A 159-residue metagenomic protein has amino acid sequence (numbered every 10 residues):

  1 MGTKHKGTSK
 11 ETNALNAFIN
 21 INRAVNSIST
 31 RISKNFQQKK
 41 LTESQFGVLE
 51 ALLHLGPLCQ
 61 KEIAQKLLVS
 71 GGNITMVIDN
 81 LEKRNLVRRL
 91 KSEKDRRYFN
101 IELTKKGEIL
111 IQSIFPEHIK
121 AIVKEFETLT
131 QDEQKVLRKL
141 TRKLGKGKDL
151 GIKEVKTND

Functional and structural regions predicted by a protein language model:
M1-K39: N-terminal leader segment of winged-helix/HTH proteins
K4, S29, N80-K143: Charged, amphipathic alpha-helical coiled-coil/dimerization segments
N26-S70: N-terminal helix-turn-helix DNA-binding core of bacterial DNA-binding proteins
K39-Q45, N73, T104, L129-T130: Short helix-coil-helix linker/hinge
L52, S70-I74, I78, K94 (+1 more regions): Anionic, Ser/Thr-rich low-complexity intrinsically disordered regions
Q60-K61, G72, D79, F99: Residues within helix-turn-helix
K135-D159: Exposed, interaction-prone assembly regions rather than primary DNA-binding/catalytic cores
